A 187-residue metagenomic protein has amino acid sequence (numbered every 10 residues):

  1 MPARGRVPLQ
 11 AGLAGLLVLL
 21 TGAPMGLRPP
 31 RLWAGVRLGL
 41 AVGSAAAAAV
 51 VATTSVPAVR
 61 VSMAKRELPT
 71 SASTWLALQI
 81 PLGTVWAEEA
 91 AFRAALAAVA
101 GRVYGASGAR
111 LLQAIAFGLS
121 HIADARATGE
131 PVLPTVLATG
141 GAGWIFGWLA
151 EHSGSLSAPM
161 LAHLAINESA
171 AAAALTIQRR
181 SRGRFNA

Functional and structural regions predicted by a protein language model:
M1-G26, R37-L40: Aromatic-enriched alpha-helical transmembrane segments of multi-pass intramembrane proteins
A3-G5, G26-P29, A64-P69, A125 (+1 more regions): Membrane interfacial helix motifs at helix-loop boundaries and amphipathic/re-entrant anchors
G5, L32-R37, S157-A158: N-terminal export and membrane-targeting signals
A14-A23, A49-T54, H121-D124, A174: Structural signal for membrane-spanning alpha-helices in multi-pass inner-membrane proteins, emphasizing helix cores
G22-A87, A97, G101-V103, R180-F185: Juxtamembrane helix-loop-helix connectors linking adjacent transmembrane helices in multi-pass membrane enzymes
S71-A187: Transmembrane helix-loop-helix hairpins at the membrane interface of multi-pass integral membrane proteins
